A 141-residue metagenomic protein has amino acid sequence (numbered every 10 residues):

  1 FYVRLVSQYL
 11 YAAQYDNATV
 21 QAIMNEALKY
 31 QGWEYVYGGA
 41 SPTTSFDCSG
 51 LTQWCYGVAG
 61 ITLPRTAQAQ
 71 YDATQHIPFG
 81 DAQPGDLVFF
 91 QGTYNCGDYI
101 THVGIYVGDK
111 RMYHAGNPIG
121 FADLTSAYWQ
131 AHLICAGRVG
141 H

Functional and structural regions predicted by a protein language model:
F1-E34, Q130-H141: Intrinsically disordered, low-complexity, Pro/Ser/Thr/Asn/Gly/Ala-rich spacer/linker segments adjacent to signal
A18, I61, I77-F79, Y94-H141: Aromatic- and glycine-rich peptidoglycan recognition patches
W33-P84: Catalytic cysteine-centered active-site loop
G39, A67, G92-Y94, G140: Short, well-ordered turn and helix-capping elements at secondary-structure junctions
Q83-D86, I134: Conserved acidic residues
L87-F89, I105: Hydrophobic beta-strand signal
